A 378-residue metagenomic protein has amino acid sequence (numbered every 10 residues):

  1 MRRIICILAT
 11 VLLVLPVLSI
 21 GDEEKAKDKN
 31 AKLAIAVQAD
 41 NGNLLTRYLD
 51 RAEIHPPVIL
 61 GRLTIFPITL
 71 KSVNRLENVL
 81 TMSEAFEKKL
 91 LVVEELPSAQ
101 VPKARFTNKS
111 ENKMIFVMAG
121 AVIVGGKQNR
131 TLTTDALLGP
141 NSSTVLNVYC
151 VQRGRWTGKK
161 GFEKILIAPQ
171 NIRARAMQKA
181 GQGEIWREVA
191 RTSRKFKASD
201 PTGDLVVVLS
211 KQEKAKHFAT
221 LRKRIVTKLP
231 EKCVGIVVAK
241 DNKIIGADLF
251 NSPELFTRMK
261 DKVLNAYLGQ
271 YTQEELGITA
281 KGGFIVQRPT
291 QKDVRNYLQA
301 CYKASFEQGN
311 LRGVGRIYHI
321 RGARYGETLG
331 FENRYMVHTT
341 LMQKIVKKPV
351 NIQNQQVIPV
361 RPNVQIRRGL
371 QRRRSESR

Functional and structural regions predicted by a protein language model:
M1-I4, A9: Positively charged n-region of N-terminal signal peptides that target proteins for export
L8-P16: Bacterial N-terminal signal peptides
G21-M114, M118-R378: Intrinsically disordered, low-complexity segments enriched in small/polar residues
